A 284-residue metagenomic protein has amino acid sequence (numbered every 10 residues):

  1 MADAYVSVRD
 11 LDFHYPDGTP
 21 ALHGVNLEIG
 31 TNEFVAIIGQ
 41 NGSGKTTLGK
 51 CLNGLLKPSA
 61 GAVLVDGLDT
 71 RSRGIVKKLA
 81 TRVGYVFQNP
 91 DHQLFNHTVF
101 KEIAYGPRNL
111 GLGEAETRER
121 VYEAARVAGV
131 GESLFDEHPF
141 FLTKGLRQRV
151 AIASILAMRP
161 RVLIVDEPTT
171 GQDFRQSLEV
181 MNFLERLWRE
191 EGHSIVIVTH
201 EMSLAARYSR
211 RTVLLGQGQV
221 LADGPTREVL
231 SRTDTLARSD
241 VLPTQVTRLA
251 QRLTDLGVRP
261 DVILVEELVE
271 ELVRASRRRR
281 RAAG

Functional and structural regions predicted by a protein language model:
I38-Q40: The feature captures the beta-strand-to-loop junction immediately N-terminal to the Walker
N53: Helix-to-loop junction immediately C-terminal to a conserved catalytic motif
A62-K78: ABC ATPase NBD Q-loop/coupling interface
A115-S133: Conserved ABC ATPase "signature" region
H138-L142, L146: Conserved ABC ATPase signature
L163-D166: Catalytic Walker B motif of ABC-type/P-loop ATPase nucleotide-binding domains
Q217-G218: Conserved ABC ATPase "signature" C-loop
